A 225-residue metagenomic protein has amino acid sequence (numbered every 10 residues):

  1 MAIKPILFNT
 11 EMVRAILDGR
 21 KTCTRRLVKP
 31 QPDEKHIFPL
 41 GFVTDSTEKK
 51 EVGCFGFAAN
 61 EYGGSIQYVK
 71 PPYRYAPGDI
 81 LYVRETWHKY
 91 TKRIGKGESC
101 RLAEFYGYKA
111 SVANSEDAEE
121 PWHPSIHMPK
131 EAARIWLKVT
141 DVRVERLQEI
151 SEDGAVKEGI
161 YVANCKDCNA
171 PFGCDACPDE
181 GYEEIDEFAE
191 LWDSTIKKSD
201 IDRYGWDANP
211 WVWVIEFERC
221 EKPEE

Functional and structural regions predicted by a protein language model:
M1-E225: Secondary-structure transition motif
